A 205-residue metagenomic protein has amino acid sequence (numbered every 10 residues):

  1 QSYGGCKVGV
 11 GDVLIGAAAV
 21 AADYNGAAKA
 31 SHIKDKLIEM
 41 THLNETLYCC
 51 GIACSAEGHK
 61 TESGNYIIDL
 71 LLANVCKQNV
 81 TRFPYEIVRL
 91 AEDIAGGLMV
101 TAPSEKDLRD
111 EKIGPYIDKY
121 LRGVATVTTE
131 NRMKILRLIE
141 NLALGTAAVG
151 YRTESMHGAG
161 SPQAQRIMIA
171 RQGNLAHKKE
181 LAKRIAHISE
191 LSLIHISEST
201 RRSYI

Functional and structural regions predicted by a protein language model:
Q1-N44: Glycine-rich beta->alpha junctions and the first turn(s) of the following alpha-helix
S2, A28, G64-I67, L71: Short coil/turn segments at secondary-structure junctions
A19-A28, G51-E62, I94: Secondary-structure edge/capping motif, primarily at the C-terminal ends of alpha-helices and the immediately following
K34-I38, I67-N74: Short, charged, amphipathic alpha-helical segments
I38-K60, N79, E92: Loop-to-helix element that buttresses phosphate recognition and phosphoryl-transfer chemistry
L71-L193: Alpha-helix capping/hinge segments and adjacent helical runs
I194-I205: Single conserved hydrophobic/aromatic residue that forms the stacking wall/gate of nucleotide- or nucleobase-binding
